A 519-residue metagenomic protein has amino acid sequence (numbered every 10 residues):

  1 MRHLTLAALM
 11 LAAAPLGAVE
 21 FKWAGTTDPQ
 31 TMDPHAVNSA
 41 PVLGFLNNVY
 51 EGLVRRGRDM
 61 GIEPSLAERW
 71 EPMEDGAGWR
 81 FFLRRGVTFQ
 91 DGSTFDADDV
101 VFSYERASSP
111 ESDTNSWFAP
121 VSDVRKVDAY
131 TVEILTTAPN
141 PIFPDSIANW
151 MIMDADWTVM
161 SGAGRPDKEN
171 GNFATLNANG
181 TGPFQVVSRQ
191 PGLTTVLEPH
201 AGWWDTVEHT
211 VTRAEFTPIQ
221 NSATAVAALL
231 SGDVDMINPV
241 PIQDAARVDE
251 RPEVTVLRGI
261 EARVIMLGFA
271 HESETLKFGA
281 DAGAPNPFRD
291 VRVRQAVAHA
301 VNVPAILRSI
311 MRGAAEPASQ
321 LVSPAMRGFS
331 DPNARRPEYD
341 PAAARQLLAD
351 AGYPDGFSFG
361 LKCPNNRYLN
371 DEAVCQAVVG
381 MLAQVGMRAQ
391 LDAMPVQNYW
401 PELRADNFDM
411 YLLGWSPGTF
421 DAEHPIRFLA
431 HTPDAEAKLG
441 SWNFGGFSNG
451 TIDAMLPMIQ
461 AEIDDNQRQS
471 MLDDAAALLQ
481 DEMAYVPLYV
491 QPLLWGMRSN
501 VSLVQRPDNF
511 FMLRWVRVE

Functional and structural regions predicted by a protein language model:
K22, D96-S103, A129-T131, L135 (+7 more regions): Alpha-helical secondary-structure segments
A24-E74, E105, N179-P183: N-terminal lobe/hinge region of extracytoplasmic solute-binding protein
V37, I260-G279, N398-Q460, P507 (+1 more regions): Acidic-aromatic pocket-rim loops
S116-A163: Surface-exposed binding/hinge segments that line and control ligand-binding clefts or catalytic entry sites
N149-H209, R213-E215, P341-A342, Q346: Gly/Pro-rich hinge or "lid" segments in bacterial periplasmic/extracellular proteins
A201-R247, V291, V379, R388-Q390: Ligand-site clamp/hinge motif
N286, V291-Q295, H299, L307-R308 (+4 more regions): Extracytoplasmic/peripheral linker and loop segments enriched in polar/acidic and small residues with frequent Thr/Pro
E316-D350, R367-D371: Structural transition elements
